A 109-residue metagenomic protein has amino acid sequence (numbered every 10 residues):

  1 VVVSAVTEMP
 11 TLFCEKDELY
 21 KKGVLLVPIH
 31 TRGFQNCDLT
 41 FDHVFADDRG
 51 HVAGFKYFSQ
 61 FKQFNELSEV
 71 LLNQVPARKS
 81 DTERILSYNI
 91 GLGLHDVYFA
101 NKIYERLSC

Functional and structural regions predicted by a protein language model:
V1, R84-L86: Residue-level preference for the first positions of well-ordered beta-strands
V1-V3, L26-V27: N-terminal Rossmann-like NAD(P) cofactor-binding module of classical short-chain dehydrogenase/reductase
S4, N89: Glycine- and other small-residue-rich loops at beta-strand/loop junctions that grip anionic moieties
T7: Aromatic "clamp/platform" in nucleotide-sugar-dependent glycosyltransferases that forms part of the donor/acceptor
P10, E15-S80, H95-I103: Rossmann-fold NAD(P)-binding glycine/threonine-rich loop
I85, G91-C109: C-terminal catalytic lobe of FAD-dependent flavoproteins
